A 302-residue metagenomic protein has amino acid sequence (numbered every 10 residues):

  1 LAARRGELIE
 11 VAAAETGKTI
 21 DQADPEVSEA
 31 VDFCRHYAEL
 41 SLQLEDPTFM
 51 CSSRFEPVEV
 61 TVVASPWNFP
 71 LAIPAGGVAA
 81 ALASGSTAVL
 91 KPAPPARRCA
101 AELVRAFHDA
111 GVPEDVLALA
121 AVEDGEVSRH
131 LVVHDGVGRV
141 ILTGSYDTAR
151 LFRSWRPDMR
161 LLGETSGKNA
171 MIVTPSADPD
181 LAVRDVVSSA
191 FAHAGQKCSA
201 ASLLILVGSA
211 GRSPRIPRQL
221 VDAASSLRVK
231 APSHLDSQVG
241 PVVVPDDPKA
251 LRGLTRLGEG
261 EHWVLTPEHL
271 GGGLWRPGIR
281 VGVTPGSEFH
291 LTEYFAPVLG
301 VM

Functional and structural regions predicted by a protein language model:
L1-S52, A93, D109, A250: N-terminal Rossmann-like NAD(P)+-binding subdomain of aldehyde/semialdehyde dehydrogenases
A2, L82, G258: Anion (oxyanion) recognition and catalysis
E10-A23, V63, S84-L90, S202 (+1 more regions): Glycine- and acidic
A13, S41-R184, S188, S213: Rossmann-like NAD(P) dinucleotide-binding subdomain of oxidoreductase/dehydrogenase enzymes
E59, S86, N169, A200-S202 (+2 more regions): Short amphipathic alpha-helical segments
N68-P70, A192, Y294-F295: Glycine-rich phosphate/pyrophosphate-binding beta-alpha loops
A106-G111, H134, R139, Y146-P285: ALDH superfamily catalytic-core signature
